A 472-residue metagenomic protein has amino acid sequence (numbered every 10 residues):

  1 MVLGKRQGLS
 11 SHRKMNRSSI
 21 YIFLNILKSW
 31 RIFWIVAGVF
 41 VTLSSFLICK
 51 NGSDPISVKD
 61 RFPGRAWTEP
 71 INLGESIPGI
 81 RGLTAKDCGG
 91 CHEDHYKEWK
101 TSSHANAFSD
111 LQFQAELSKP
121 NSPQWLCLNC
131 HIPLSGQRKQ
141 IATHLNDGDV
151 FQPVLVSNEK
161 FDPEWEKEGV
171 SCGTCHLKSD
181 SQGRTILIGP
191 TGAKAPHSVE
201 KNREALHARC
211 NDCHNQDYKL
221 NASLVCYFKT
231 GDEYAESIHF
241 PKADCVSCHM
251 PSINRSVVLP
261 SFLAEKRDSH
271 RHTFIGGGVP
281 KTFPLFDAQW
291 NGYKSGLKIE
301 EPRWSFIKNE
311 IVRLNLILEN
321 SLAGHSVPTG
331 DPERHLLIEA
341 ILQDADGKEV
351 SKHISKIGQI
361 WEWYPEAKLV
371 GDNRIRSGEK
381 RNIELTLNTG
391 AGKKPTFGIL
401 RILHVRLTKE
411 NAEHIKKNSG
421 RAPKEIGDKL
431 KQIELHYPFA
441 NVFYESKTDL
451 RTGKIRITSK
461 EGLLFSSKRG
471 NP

Functional and structural regions predicted by a protein language model:
F23-V36: N-terminal Sec-pathway targeting helices
V36-S44: Bacterial N-terminal signal peptides
L43-I56: Bacterial Sec-dependent signal peptides at the C-terminal "C-region" and cleavage site
S53-G79, K100-N121, K139, T143-R376 (+2 more regions): Primarily the internal scaffold of c-type cytochrome electron-transfer domains, especially repeated/multiheme c-type
S76-T101: Mature N-terminal segment immediately following signal peptide/propeptide cleavage in secreted/periplasmic
T84-D87, H95, L126, S171 (+2 more regions): Short pre-active-site segment immediately N-terminal to redox-active cysteine/selenocysteine motifs in thiol-based
I311, K380, K393-F397: Extracellular Ig-like/FN3 beta-sandwich strand-entry sites
G392-L407: Short, surface-exposed ligand- or partner-binding patches at beta-edge/loop junctions that are enriched in aromatics
